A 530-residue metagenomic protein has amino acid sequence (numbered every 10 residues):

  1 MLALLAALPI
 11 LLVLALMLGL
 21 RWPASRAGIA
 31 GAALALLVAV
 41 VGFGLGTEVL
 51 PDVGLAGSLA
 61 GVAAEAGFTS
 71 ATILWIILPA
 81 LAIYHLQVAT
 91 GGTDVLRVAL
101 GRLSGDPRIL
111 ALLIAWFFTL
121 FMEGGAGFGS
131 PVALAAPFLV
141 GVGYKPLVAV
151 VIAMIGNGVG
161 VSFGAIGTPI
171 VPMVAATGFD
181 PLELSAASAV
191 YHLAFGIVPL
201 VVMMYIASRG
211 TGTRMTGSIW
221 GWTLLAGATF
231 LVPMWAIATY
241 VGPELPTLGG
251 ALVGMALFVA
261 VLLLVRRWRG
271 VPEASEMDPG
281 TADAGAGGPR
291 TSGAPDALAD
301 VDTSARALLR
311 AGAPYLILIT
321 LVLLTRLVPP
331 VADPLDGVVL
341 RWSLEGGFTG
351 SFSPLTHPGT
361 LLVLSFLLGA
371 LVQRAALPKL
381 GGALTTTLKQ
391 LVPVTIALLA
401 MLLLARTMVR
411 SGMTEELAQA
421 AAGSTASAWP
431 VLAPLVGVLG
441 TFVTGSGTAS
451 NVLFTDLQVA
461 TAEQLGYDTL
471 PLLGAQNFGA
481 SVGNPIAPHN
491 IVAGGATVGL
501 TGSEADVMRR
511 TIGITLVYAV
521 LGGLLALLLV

Functional and structural regions predicted by a protein language model:
M1-A3, R21-A27, L59-A71, L182-V190 (+5 more regions): Interfacial loop-to-helix junctions that mark the boundaries of transmembrane helices in multi-pass membrane
M1-L8, S70-L74, A126-P131, E183-I197 (+3 more regions): Structural signature of hydrophobic alpha-helical transmembrane segments
L2-A3, V13-G57, L78-G91, V261-R269 (+3 more regions): Structural signal for alpha-helical transmembrane segments and their membrane-water exit/capping regions in multi-pass
A3, S70-I73, L100-I114, V142-V148 (+4 more regions): Membrane-interfacial loop-to-helix junctions in multi-pass transporters
D106-P137, G141, V161, T395-L403 (+2 more regions): Hydrophobic alpha-helical transmembrane segments of multi-pass integral membrane proteins, predominantly secondary
R108-L120, K145-V159, L182-L200, M204 (+3 more regions): Alpha-helical transmembrane segments of multi-pass membrane proteins
V142, M154-L264, V492-L525: Membrane-core helix-loop-helix motifs of multi-pass transport proteins
G288, G293-G440: Transmembrane helical segments that form the transport core of multi-pass membrane transport proteins
